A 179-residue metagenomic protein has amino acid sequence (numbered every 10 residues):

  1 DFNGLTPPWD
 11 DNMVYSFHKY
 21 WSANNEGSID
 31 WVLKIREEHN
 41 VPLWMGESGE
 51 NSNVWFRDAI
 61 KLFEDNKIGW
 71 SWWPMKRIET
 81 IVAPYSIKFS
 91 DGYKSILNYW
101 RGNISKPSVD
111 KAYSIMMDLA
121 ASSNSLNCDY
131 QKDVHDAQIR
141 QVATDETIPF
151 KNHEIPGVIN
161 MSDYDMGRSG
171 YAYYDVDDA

Functional and structural regions predicted by a protein language model:
D1-W73, F89-S90: Extracellular glycoside hydrolase catalytic/binding regions
T6-P7, A83, I148, I155: Intrinsic-disorder/low-complexity coil detector
W9, E64-K67, N124, V158 (+1 more regions): Generic detection of intrinsically disordered/low-complexity segments and helix-coil linkers/edges
V14, W31-V32, V41, V54 (+6 more regions): Extended aliphatic helical segments
A23-E26, T80-I81, R168-D175: Short, solvent-exposed loop/turn elements at domain surfaces
I35, A83, S90, V176-A179: Solvent-exposed, non-transmembrane amphipathic alpha-helical segments
L62, N66-S71, K76-P149: Extended, alpha-helix-rich binding/interface surfaces that flank or overlap catalytic cores and mediate recognition
Y130-A179: Extracytoplasmic
